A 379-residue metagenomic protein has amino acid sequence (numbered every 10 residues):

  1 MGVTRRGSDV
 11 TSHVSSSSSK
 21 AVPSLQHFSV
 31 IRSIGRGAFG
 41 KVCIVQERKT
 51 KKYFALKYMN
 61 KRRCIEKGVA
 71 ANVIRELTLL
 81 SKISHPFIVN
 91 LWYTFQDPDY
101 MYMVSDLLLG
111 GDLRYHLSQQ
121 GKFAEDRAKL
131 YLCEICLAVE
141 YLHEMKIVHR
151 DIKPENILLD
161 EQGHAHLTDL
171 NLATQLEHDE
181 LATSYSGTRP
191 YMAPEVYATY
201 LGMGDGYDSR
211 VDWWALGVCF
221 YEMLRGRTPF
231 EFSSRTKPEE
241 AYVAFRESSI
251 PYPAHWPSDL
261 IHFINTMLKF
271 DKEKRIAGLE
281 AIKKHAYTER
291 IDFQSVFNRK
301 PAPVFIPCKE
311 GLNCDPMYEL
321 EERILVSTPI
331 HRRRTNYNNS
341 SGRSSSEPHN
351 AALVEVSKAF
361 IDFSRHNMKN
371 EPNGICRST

Functional and structural regions predicted by a protein language model:
K41: Conserved N-lobe ATP-binding subsite of Hanks-type protein kinase domains, especially the beta3 VAIK lysine
Y53, Y58-I83: Conserved N-lobe beta3->alphaC-helix segment of eukaryotic protein kinase catalytic domains
T94: Activation-segment/catalytic-loop signature of the eukaryotic protein kinase fold
D99-D112: Conserved short submotifs of the Hanks-type protein kinase catalytic core that shape the nucleotide-binding pocket
Y131-L132: Activation segment signature within eukaryotic-like protein kinase domains
K300-T379: Eukaryotic Ser/Thr kinase distal regulatory-tail detector
